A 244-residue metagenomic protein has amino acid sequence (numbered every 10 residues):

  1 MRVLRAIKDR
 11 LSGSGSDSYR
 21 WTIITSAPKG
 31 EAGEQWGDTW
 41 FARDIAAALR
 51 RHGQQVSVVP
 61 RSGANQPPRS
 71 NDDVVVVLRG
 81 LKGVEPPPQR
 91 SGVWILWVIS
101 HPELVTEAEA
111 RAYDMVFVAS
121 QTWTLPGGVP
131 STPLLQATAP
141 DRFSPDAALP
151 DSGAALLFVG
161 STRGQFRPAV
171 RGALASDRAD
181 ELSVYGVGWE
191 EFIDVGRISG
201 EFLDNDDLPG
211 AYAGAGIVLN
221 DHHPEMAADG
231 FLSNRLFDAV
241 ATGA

Functional and structural regions predicted by a protein language model:
M1-I23, G33: Membrane-proximal basic amphipathic "stem/tether" segments
S14-W21, N71-D72, S91-G92, L149-L156: A short, charged/proline- and glycine-enriched loop that marks the coil->beta-strand transition at the N-terminal
Y19-G30, T39-D44, L49-P60, G128 (+1 more regions): Catalytic binding pocket for nucleotide-activated donors in carbohydrate/polymer assembly enzymes
I23-V129, A139-F143, A228: Extended catalytic core of nucleotide-activated donor transferases of GT-like folds
A32-W40, A47, P140-I217, H223-M226: Conserved catalytic-core segment of nucleotide-activated headgroup transferases in glycan assembly
R50, P88, A110, S176-R178 (+2 more regions): Anion (oxyanion) recognition and catalysis
L134-A137: Carbohydrate-associated surface elements
